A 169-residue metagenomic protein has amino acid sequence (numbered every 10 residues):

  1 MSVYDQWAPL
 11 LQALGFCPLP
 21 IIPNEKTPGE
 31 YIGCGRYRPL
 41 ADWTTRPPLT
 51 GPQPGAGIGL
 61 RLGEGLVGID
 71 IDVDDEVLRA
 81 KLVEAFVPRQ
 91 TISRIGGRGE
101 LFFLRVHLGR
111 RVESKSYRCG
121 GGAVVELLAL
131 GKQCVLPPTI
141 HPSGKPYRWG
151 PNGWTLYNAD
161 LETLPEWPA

Functional and structural regions predicted by a protein language model:
M1-A169: Conserved phosphate/metal-binding and DNA-contacting active-site motifs used in DNA phosphodiester-bond processing
